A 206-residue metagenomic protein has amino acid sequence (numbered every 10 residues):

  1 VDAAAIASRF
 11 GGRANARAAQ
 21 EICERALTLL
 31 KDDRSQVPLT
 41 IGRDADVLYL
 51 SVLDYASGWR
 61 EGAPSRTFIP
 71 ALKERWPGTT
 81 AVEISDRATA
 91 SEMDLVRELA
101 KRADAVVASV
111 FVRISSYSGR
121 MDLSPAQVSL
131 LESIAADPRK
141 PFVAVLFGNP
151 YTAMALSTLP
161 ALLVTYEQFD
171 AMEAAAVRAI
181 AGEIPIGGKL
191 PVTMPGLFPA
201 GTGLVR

Functional and structural regions predicted by a protein language model:
V1-R206: Preference for extracellular/luminal or secreted protein segments
